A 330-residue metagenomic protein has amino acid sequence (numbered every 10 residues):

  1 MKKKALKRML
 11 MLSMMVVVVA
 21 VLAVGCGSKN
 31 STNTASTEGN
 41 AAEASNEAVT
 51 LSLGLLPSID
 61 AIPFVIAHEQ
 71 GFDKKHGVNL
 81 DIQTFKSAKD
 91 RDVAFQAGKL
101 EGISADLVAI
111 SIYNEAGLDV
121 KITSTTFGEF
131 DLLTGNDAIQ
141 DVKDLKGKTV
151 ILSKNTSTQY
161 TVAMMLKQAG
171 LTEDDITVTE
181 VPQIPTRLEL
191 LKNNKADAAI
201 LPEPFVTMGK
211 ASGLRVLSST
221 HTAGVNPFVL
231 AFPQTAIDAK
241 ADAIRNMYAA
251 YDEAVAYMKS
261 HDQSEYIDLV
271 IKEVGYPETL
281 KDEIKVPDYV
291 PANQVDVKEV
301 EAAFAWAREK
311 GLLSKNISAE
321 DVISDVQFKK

Functional and structural regions predicted by a protein language model:
K2-S13: Bacterial N-terminal signal peptides that target proteins for export
S13-V21: Bacterial N-terminal signal peptides
A23-E38: Bacterial lipoprotein signal-peptidase II cleavage site
G39-T172, V178-T179, D197-E203, R215-G224: Short, glycine-/small- and polar/acidic-enriched structural segments that line small-molecule recognition paths
L107-A109, D137, V178-V270: Pocket-lining segment of extracytoplasmic ligand-binding domains
D238-S314: Secondary-structure end/capping motifs
A305-K330: Conserved C-terminal helix/tail region of periplasmic/extracytoplasmic solute-binding proteins
